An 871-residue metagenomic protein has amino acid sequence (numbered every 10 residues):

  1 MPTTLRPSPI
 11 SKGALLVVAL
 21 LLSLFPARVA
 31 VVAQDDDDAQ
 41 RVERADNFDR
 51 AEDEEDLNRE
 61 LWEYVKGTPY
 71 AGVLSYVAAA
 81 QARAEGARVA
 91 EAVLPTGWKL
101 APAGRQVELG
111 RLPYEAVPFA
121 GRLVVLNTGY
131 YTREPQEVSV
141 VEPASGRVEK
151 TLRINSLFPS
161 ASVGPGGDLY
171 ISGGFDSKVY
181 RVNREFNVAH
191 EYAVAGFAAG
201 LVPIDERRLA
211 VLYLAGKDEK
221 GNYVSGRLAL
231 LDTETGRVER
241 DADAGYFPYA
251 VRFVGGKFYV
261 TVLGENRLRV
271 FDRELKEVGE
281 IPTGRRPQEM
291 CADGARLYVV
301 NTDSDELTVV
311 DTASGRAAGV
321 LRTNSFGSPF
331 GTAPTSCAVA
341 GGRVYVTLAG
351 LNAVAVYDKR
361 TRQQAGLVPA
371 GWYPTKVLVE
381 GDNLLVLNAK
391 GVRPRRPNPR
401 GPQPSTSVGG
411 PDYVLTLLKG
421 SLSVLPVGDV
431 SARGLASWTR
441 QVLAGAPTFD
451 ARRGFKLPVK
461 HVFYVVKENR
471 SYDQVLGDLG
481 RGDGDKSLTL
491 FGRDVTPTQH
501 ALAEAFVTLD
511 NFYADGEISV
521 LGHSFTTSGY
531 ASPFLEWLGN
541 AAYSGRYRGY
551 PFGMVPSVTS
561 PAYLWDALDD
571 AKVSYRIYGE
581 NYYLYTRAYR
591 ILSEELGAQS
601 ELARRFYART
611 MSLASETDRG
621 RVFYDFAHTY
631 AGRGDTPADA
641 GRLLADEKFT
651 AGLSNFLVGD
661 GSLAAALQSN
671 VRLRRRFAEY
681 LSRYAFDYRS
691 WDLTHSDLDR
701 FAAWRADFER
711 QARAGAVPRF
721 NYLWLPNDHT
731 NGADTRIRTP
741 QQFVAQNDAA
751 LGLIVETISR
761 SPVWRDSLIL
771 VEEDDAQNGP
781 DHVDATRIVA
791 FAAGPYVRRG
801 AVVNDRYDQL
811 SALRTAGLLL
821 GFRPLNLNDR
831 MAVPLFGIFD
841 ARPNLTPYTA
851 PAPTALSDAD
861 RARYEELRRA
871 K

Functional and structural regions predicted by a protein language model:
M1-S11: N-terminal secretory signal peptides that target proteins for export/translocation
P2, R111-V117, V430, D510 (+1 more regions): Short amphipathic alpha-helical segments with coiled-coil-like heptad repeat character
G13, A33-D35, R604-R605: A cross-taxon signal for low-complexity, glycine/charged-rich
A14-F25: Bacterial N-terminal signal peptides
R28-V32: Sec/Tat signal peptide C-region and signal peptidase I cleavage site
Q34-F455: Predominantly soluble domains enriched in secretory-pathway, periplasmic, or organellar proteins
L418, A432-K871: N-terminal pro-sequences and low-complexity stem/linker regions of secreted or lumenal proteins
